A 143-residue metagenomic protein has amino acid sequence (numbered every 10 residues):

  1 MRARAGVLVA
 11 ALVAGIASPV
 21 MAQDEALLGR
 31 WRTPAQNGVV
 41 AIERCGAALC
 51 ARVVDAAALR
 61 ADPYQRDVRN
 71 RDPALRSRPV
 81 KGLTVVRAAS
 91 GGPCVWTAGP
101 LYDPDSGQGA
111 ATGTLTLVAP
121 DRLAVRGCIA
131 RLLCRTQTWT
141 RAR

Functional and structural regions predicted by a protein language model:
M1-L8: Bacterial N-terminal signal peptides that target proteins for export
A17-P19: N-terminal signal peptide c-region/cleavage motif recognized by signal peptidases
L28, P34-A110: Central antiparallel beta-sheet cores of small beta-barrel/beta-sandwich binding domains
T114, L123-T136: Short, exposed beta-strand-loop hairpins at the edges of beta-sheets in extracellular/periplasmic proteins
A119-D121: Residue-level recognition of beta-strand termini and adjacent short loop/turns
A142-R143: Short, solvent-exposed mixed-charge patches
